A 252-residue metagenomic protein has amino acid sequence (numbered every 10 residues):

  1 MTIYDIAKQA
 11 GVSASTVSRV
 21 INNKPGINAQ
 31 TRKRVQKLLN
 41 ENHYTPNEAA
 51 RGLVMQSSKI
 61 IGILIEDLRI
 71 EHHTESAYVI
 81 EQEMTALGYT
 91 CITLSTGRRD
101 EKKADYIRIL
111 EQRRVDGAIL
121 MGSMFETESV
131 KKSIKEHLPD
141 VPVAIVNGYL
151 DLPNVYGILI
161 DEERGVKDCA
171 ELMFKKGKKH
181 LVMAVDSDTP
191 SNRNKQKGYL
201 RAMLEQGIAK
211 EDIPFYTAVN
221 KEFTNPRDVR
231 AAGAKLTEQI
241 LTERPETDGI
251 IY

Functional and structural regions predicted by a protein language model:
M1-S57: N-terminal helix-turn-helix DNA-binding module of bacterial transcription factors
A14-R19, L53-R69, H180-D186: Short beta-strand segments enriched in small/hydrophobic residues
L38, V79-E83, S133-H137, K197-Q206: Alpha-helical structural signal in soluble globular domains
H43, D100-D105, V229-T237: Glycine-rich, highly charged phosphate/nucleotide-binding loops
Q56-E171, K175, T242-E246: Alpha-helical recognition/docking segments in bacterial nutrient-uptake and carbohydrate-utilization systems
M84-S95, M183, L200-R230: Short beta-strand elements in bilobed, periplasmic/extracellular small-molecule ligand-binding domains
Y156-M183, R193, K197, R201 (+1 more regions): Hydrophobic alpha-helical segments within soluble ligand-binding/sensing domains
G249-Y252: Short beta-strand scaffold positions
